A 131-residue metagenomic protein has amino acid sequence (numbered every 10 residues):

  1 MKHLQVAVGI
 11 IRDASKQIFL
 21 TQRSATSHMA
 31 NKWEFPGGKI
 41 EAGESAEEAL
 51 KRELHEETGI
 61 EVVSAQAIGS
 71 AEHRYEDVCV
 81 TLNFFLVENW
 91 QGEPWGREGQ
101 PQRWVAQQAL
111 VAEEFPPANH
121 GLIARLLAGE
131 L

Functional and structural regions predicted by a protein language model:
M1-I18, K39, S70: Conserved N-terminal beta-strand and adjoining loop/helix that marks the start of the Nudix/MutT-like hydrolase domain
K2, L127-L131: Generic C-terminal helix-cap and adjacent flexible tail
D13, S70-P94, P101-R103, Q107: Active-site-adjacent beta-strand/loop module that shapes the phosphate/pyrophosphate-binding cleft
F19, E34, L86: Conserved beta-strand segments that form the floor/walls of ligand-binding pockets within enzyme and binding domains
R23-T26, F115: Short coil/turn segments
H28-N31: A conserved beta-turn-beta hairpin within the catalytic core of GNAT-like acetyltransferases that forms part
F35-A67, A106: The catalytic Nudix box helix
L86, P94-L127: NUDIX/MutT-family hydrolases
